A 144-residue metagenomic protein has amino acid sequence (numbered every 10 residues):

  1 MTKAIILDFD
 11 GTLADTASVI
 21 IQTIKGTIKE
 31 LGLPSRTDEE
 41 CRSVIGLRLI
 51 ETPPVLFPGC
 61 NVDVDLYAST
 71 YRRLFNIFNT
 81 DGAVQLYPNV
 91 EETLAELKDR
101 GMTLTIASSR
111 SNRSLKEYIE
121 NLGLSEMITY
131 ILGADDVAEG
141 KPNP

Functional and structural regions predicted by a protein language model:
M1-S43, F57, D99: Active-site neighborhood of HAD-like aspartate-dependent phosphohydrolases
T2, L94, M127-I128: Core-facing hydrophobic residues within beta-strands of well-ordered domains
I20, L49, L86, N143: Conserved donor sugar-nucleotide recognition element shared by glycan-biosynthetic enzymes
T23, T52, S114-E117: Phosphate- and divalent-cation-binding pockets in alpha/beta enzyme and binding domains that engage nucleotide-derived
P34-E40, G59-S69, E126: Short, surface-exposed acidic
I45-F78, P88, E96-K98: A metal-dependent, Asp-based hydrolase signature
I77-I106, N112-K116, K141: Short, acidic loop-to-helix structural element flanking the phosphoryl-transfer center in phosphate-processing enzymes
T105, S111-P144: Substrate-recognition "cap/lid" segment bordering the active-site pocket of phosphatases
